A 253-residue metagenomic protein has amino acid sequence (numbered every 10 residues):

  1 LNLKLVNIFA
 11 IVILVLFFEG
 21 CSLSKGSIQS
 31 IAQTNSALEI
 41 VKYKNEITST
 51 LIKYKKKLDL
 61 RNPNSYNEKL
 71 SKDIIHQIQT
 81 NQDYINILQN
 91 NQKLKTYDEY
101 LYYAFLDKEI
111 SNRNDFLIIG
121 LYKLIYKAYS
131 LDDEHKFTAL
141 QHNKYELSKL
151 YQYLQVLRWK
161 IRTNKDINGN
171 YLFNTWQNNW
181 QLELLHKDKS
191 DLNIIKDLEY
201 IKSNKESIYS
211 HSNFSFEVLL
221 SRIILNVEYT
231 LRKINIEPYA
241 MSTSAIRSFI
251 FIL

Functional and structural regions predicted by a protein language model:
L1-F9: Bacterial N-terminal signal peptides that target proteins for export
A10-L14: Hydrophobic helical h-region of N-terminal Sec-dependent signal peptides in bacterial secretory/periplasmic proteins
F17-G20: C-terminal motif of bacterial Sec signal peptides marking the signal peptidase cleavage site
S22-I118: N-terminal Sec/ER secretory leader and immediately downstream segment of secreted/extracellular precursors
Y97-L253: Mature extracytoplasmic/lumenal regions of exported proteins
